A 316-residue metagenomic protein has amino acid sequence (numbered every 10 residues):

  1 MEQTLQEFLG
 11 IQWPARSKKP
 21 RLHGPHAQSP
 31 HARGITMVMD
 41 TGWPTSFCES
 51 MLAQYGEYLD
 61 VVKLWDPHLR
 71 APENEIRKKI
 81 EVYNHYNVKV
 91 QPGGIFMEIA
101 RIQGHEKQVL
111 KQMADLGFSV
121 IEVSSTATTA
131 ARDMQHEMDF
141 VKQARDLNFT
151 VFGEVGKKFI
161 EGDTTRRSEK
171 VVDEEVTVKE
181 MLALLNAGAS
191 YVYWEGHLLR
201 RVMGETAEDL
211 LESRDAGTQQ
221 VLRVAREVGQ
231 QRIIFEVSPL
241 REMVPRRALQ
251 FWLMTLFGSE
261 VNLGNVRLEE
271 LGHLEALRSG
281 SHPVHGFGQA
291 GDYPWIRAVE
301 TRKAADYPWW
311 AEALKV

Functional and structural regions predicted by a protein language model:
E2-I80: Conserved N-terminal beta1-alpha1 strand-loop-helix module at the mouth
L5-P25, A225-V316: C-terminal alpha-helical cap/extension of soluble enzyme domains
L22-G24, L69-V82, I99-V109, S125-F152 (+4 more regions): Active-site-adjacent beta->alpha loops and helix N-cap segments on the catalytic face of soluble alpha/beta enzymes
H31-S46, W65-R70, Q91-H105, T128-A131 (+1 more regions): Active-site mouth loops of central-metabolism enzymes
R33-D40, D60-L64, V90-G94, I121-V123 (+4 more regions): Hydrophobic faces of well-ordered beta-strands that scaffold small-molecule active sites in alpha/beta enzyme cores
T41-Y55, E75-K79, R101-Q112, D173-A183: Short, acidic/polar
S50-H68, L110-S124, N186: Catalytic domains of carbohydrate-active enzymes, especially glycoside hydrolases
A114-R201: Conserved anion-binding
